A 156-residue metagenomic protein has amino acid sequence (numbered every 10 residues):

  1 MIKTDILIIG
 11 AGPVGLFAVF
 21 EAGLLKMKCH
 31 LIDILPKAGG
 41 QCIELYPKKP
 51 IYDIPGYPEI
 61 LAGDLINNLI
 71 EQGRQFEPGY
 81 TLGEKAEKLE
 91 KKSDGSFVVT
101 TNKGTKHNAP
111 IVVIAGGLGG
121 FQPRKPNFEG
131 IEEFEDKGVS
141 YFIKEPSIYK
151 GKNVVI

Functional and structural regions predicted by a protein language model:
M1-I9, K37, Y80-K152: FAD-binding core/adjacent interface of flavoenzyme oxidoreductases
L7-I9, G23-E44: Glycine-rich FAD pyrophosphate-binding loop
G10-V14: Glycine-rich Rossmann-fold phosphate-binding loop(s) that bind the pyrophosphate of adenine dinucleotide cofactors
A22, E44-K48, P126-I131: Short, glycine/charged-enriched secondary-structure capping and boundary segments
I43-K106: N-terminal Rossmann-like dinucleotide/flavin-binding domain of flavoprotein oxidoreductases that bind FAD/FMN
